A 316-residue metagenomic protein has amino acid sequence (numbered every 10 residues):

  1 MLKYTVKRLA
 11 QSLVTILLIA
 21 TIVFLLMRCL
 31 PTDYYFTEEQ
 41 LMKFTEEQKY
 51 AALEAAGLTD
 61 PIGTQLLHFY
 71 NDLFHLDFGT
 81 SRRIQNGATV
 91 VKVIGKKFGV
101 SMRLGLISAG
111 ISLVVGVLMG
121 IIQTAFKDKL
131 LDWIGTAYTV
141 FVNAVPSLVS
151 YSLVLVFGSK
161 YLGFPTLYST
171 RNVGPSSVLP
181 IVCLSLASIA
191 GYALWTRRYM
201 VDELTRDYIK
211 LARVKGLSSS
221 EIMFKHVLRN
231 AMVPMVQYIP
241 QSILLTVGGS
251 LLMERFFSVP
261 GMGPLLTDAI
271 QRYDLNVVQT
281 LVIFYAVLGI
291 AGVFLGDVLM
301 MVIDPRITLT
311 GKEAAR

Functional and structural regions predicted by a protein language model:
L2-K3, F98-L131, S147, R171-R316: Alpha-helical transmembrane segments of integral membrane proteins, especially multi-pass inner/plasma-membrane
Y4-R8, L13: Hydrophobic alpha-helical segments of polytopic membrane proteins
S12, K97, S101, A137-A144 (+1 more regions): Residue-level signal for discrete positions within transmembrane alpha-helices of multi-pass small-molecule
I16-L67, Y161-L179: Hydrophobic alpha-helical transmembrane segments of membrane transport/permease proteins and related membrane-embedded
V23-L30, A137-P165, S185: Membrane-water interface segments at the C-terminal ends of transmembrane alpha-helices in multi-pass inner-membrane
L53-P61, G79-N86, N172, I270-N276: Membrane-interfacial helix-loop-helix junctions in multi-pass membrane proteins
L58-V117: An internal, D/E-rich "acidic patch" concept
